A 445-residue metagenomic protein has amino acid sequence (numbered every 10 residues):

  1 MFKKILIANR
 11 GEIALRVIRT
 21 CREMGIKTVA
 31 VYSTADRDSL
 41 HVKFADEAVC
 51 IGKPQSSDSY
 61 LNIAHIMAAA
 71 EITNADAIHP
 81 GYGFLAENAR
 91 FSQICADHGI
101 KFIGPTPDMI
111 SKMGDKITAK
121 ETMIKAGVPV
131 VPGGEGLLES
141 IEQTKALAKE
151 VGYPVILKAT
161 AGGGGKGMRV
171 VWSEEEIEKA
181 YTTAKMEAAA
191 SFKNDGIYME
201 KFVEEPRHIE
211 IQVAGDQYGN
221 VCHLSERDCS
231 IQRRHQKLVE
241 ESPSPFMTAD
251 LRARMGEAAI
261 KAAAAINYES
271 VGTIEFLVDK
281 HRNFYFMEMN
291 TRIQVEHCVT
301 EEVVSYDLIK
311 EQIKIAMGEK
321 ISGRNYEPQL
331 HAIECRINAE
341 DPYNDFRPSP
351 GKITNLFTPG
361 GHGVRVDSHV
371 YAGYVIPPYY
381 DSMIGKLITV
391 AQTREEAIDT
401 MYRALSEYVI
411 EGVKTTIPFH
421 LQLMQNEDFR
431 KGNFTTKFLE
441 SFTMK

Functional and structural regions predicted by a protein language model:
M1-A126, L138-A146, E396: ATP-binding N-terminal substructure of ATP-dependent carboxylate-amine bond-forming enzymes
I7-E23, A48, E71-T73, G104 (+3 more regions): ATP-dependent carboxylate activation and anion-phosphoryl transfer catalytic cores that bind Mg-ATP to form
L40-H41, L147, A189, N325: Short secondary-structure boundary/capping segments
G133-G134: Conserved beta3 strand of the protein kinase N-lobe
L147-I156: Acidic/histidine-enriched active-site and ligand-binding environments that engage anionic O-linkages
A159: N-terminal nucleotide-binding beta1-loop-alpha1 segment
